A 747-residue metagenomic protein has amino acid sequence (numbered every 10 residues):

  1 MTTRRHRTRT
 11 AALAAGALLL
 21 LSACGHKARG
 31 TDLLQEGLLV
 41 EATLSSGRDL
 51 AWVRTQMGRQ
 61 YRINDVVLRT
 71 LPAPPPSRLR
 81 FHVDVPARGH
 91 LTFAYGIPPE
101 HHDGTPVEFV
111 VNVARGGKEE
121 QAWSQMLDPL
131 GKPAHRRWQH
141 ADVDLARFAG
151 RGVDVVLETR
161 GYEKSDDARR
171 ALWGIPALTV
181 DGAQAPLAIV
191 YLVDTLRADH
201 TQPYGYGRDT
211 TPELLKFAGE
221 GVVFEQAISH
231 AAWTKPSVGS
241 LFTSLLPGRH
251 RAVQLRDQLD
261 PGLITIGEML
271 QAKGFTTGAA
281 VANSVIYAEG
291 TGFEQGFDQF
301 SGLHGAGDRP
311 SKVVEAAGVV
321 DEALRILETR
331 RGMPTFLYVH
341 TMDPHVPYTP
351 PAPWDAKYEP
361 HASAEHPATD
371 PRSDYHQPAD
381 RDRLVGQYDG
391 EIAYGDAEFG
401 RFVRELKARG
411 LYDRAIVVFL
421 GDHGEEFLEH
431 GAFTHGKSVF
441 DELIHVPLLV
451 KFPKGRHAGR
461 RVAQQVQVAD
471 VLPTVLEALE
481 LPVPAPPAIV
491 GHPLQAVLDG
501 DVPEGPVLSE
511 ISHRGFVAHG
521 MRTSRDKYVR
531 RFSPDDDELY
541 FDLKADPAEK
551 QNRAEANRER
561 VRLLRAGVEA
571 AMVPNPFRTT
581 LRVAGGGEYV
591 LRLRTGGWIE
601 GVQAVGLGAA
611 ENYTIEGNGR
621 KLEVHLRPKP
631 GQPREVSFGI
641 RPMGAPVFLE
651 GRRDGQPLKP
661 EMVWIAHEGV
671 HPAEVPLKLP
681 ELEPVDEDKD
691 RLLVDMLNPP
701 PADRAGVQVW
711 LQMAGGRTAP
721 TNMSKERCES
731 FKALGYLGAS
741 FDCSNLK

Functional and structural regions predicted by a protein language model:
M1-T2, L737: Accessible peptide chain termini
T2-L13: Bacterial N-terminal signal peptides that target proteins for export
A12-S22: Bacterial N-terminal signal peptides
A23-V67, P72-K747: Catalytic domains that recognize anionic headgroups
